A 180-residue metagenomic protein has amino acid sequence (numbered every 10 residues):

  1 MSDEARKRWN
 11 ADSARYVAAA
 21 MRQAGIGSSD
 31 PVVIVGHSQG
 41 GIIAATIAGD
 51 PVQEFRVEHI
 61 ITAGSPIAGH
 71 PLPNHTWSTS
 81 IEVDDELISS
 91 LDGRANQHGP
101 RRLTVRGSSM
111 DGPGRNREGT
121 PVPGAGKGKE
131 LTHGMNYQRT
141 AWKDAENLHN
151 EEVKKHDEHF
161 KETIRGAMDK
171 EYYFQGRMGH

Functional and structural regions predicted by a protein language model:
M1-R15, F55-H59, G64-H180: Lipolytic serine-hydrolase domain surface
R15-G27: Short, basic/hydrophobic alpha-helical segments
A24-S28, Q53-R56: Secondary-structure boundary elements
I26-G36: Alpha/beta-hydrolase fold nucleophile elbow
V35-A44: Gly/Ala-rich beta-loop-alpha elbow adjacent to hydrolase catalytic centers
A44-A45, L72: Short glycine-/acidic-enriched loop or helix-start segments at secondary-structure transitions that form or flank
T46-D50: Active-site signature of alpha/beta-hydrolase-fold catalytic machinery across serine- and Asp/Cys-nucleophile hydrolases
